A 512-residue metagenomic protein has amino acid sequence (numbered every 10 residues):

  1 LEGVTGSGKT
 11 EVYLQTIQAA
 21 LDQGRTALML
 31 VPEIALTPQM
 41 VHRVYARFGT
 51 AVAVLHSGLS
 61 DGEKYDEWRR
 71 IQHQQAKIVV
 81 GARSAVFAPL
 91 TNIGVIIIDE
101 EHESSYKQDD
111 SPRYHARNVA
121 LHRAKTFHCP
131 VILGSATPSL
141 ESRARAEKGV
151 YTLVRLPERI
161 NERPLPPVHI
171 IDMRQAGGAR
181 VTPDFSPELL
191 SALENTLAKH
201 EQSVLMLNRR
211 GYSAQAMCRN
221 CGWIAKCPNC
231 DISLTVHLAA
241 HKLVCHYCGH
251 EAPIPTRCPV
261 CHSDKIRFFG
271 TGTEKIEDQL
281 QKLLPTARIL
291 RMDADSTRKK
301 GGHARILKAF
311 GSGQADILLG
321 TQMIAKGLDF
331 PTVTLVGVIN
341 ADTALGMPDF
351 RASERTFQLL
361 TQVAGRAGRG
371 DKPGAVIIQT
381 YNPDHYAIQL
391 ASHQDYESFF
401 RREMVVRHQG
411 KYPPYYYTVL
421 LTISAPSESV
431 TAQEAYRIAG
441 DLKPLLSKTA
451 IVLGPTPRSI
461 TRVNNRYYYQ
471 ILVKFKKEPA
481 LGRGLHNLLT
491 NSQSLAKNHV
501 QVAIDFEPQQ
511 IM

Functional and structural regions predicted by a protein language model:
L1-A432, P444, K448, T456-T461 (+5 more regions): Inter-lobe coupling/hinge segments of SF2-like helicase ATPases
E434-G440, G482-N491: Short amphipathic alpha-helices in soluble, non-transmembrane regions that often serve as interface/regulatory elements
I438-G440, I451-G454: Acidic, polar loop-rich interaction surfaces within structured domains
S494-D505: Flexible helix-coil linker/hinge segments at domain or subdomain boundaries
F506-M512: Short, charged, intrinsically disordered terminal tails
